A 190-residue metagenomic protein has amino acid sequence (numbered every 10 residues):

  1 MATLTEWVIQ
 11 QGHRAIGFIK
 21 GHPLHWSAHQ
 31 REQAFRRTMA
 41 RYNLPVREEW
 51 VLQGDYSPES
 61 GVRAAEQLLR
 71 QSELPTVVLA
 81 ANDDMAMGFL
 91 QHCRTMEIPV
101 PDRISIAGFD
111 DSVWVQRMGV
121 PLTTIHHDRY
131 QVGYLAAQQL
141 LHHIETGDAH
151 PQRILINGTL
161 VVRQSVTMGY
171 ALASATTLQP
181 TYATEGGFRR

Functional and structural regions predicted by a protein language model:
M1-R190: Bacterial carbohydrate/catabolite-sensing allosteric modules
